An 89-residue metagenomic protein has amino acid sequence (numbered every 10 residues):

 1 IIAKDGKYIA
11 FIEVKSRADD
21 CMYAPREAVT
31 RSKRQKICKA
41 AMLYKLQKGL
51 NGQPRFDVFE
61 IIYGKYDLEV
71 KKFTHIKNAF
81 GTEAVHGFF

Functional and structural regions predicted by a protein language model:
I1-C21, I37: Conserved catalytic cores of phosphodiester-cleaving nucleases, focusing on short active-site segments
D5, D19-D20, E27, D57 (+1 more regions): Acidic-enriched, low-complexity/disordered segments with a strong bias for Aspartate over Glutamate
I12, Y23, D67-E69: Generic domain-boundary/flexible-linker signal
E13, E27, E60: Acidic-residue sensor for enzyme active/binding pockets
E13, K33, D57: Acidic active-site catalytic centers that drive phospho-/nucleotidyl reactions and related ester hydrolyses
R17-L46: Mg2+/Mn2+-dependent nuclease catalytic core
L46-F89: Domain-level recognition of nuclease-like catalytic cores that cleave nucleotide substrates
